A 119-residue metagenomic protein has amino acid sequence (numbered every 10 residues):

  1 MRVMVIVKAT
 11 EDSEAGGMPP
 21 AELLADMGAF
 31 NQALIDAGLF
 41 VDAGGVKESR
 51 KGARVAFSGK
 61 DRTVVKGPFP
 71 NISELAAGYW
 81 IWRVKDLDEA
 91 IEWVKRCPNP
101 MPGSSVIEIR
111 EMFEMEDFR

Functional and structural regions predicted by a protein language model:
M1-R119: Conserved, structured core segments of small domains
